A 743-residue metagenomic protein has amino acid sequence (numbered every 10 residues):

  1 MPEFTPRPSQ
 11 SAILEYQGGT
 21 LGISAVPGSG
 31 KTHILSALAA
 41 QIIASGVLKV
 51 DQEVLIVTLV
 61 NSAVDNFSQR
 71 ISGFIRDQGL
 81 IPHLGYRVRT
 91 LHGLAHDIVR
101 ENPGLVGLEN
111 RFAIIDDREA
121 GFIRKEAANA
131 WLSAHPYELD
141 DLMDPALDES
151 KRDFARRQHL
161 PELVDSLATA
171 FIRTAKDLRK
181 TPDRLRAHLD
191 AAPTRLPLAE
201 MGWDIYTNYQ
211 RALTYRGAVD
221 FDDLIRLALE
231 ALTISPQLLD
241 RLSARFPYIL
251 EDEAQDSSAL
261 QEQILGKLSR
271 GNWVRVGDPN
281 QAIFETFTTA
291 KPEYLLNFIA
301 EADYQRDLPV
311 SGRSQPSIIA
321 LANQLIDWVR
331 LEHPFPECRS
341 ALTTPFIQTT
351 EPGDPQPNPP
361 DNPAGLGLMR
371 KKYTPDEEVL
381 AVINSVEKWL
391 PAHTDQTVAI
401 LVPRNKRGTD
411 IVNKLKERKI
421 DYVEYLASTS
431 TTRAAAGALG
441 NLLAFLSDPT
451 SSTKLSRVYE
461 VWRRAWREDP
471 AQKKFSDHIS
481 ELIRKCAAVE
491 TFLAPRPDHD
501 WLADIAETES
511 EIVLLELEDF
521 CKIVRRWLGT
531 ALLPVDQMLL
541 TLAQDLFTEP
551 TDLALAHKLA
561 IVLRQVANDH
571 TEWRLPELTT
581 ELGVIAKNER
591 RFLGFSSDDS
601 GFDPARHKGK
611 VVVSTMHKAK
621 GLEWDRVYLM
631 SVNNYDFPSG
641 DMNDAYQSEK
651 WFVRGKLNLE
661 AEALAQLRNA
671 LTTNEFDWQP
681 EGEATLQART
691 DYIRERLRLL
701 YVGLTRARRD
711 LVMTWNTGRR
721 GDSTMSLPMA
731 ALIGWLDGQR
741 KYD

Functional and structural regions predicted by a protein language model:
M1-N110, I114, D240, A320-N323 (+4 more regions): P-loop NTPase Walker
P2-T32, L55, R87, I115-A120 (+5 more regions): Conserved helicase NTPase motor core
Y16, P82, L105-E200, Q305 (+3 more regions): ATP-hydrolysis module of ASCE/P-loop NTPase motor domains, specifically the Walker B Asp-Glu catalytic pair
G22, P27-T32, A302-Y304, S311-I420 (+5 more regions): Helicase P-loop NTPase motor core
A39, D97-I98, P363-R370, K416-R418 (+2 more regions): Conserved short internal alpha-helix adjacent to the catalytic or cofactor-binding core of large enzyme scaffolds
V50-V64, G85-V88, L308-V310, L368-K372 (+5 more regions): Conserved RecA-like ASCE P-loop NTPase motor core of nucleic-acid helicases/translocases
E162-D223, T233, Q237, E577-T579 (+2 more regions): Conserved helicase NTPase catalytic core signature
F445-R706, D710-G718, W735: Conserved helicase C-terminal RecA-like lobe
